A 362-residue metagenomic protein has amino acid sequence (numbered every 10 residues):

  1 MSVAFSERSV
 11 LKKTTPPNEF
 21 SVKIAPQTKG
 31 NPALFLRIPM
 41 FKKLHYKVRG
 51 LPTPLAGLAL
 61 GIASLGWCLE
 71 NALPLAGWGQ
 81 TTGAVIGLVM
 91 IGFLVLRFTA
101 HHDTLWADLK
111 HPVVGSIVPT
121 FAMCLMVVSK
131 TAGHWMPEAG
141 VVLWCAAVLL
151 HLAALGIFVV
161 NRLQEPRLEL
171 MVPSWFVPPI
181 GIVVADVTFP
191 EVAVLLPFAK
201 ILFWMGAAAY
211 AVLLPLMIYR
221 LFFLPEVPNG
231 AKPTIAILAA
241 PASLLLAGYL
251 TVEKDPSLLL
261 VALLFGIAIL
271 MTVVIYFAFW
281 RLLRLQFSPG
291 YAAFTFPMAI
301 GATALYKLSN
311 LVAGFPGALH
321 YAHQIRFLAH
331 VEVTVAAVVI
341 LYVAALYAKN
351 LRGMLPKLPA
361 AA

Functional and structural regions predicted by a protein language model:
I38-L94: N-terminal signal-anchor module of multipass membrane proteins
F41-L58, L105-G115, V160-G181, A199-L202 (+3 more regions): Cytoplasm-facing juxtamembrane segments at the starts of transmembrane helices in multi-pass membrane proteins
S64-C68, C124-G133, V184-V194, A242-D255 (+1 more regions): Hydrophobic alpha-helical transmembrane segments in multi-pass integral membrane proteins
L73, L196, E253-L260, L283-Q286 (+1 more regions): Extracellular/periplasmic helix-loop-helix junctions in multi-pass membrane proteins
P74-V141: Membrane helical hairpin/interfacial module
G79-G92, E138-L152, P197-Y210, L259-I269: Structural signature of hydrophobic alpha-helical transmembrane segments
W106-V114, M126-G206: Membrane-interface helix-loop-helix junctions at boundaries between adjacent transmembrane segments
A207-L264: Aromatic-anchored, glycine/proline-accented short structural segments that stabilize local strand-turns or short
